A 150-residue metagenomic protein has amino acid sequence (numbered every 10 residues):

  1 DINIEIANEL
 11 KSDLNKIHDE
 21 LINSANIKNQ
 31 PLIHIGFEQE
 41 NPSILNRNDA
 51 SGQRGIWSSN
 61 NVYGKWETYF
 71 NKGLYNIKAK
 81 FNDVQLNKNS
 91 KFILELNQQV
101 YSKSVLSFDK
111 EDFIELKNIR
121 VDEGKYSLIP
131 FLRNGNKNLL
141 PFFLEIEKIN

Functional and structural regions predicted by a protein language model:
I2-N150: Long, internal low-complexity/basic segments
